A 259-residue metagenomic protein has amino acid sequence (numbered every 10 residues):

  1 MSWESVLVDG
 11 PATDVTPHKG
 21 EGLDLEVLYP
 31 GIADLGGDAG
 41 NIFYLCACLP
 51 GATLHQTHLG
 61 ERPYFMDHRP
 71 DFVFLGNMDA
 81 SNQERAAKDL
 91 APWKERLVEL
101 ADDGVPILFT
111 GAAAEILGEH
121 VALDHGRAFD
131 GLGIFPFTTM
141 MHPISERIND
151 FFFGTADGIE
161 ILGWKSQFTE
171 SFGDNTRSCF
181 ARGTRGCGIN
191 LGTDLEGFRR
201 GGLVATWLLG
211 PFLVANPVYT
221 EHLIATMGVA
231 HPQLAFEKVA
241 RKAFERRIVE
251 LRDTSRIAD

Functional and structural regions predicted by a protein language model:
M1-D102, V214-A215, T220-D259: N-terminal beta1-alpha1 cap of cysteine-dependent amidohydrolase-like domains
L23, D157-I161, R199-V204: Beta-strand-turn-beta hairpins that frame and shape the catalytic cleft of phosphate-ester-processing enzymes
Y29-G31, F168-E170, G210-F212: Glycine-rich beta-alpha junction loops
F72-G76, L108, A205-W207: Structural motif
D79-T155: Cysteine-nucleophile active-site neighborhood
A80-S81, A114-I116, E170-F172, F212-V214: Glycine-rich nucleotide phosphate-binding loop and flanking beta-alpha elements of Rossmann-like dinucleotide-binding
D124-E196: Pocket-forming structural segment of enzyme catalytic cores
I189-G228: A glycine-centered loop/beta-turn motif at secondary-structure junctions
